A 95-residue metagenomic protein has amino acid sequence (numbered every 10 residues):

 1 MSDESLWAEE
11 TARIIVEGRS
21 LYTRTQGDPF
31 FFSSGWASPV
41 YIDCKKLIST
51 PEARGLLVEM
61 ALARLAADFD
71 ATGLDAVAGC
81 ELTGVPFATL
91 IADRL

Functional and structural regions predicted by a protein language model:
M1-L95: PRPP-associated nucleotide enzymes
